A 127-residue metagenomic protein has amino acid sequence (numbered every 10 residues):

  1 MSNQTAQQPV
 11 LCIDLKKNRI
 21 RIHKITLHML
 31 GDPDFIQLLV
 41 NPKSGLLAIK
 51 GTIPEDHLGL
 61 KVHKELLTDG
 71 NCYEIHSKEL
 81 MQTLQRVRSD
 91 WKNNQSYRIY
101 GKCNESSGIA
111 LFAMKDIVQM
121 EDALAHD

Functional and structural regions predicted by a protein language model:
M1-M29: Short, charged/polar N-terminal "headpieces" of proteins
M1-S2, Q7, P42-K43, K50-D127: Mature exported/compartmentalized surface modules and terminal targeting/interaction regions
V10-C12, F35-L39, Y100: Short, surface-exposed charged micro-motifs
L11, I20, I36, L47 (+1 more regions): A broad, low-specificity signal marking well-ordered, structured residues that form hydrophobic/aromatic
R19-G31, I75-L84: Short beta-strand-centered segments at strand-helix junctions
L27-L46: Acidic (E/D-rich), amphipathic helical modules within compact regulatory domains
